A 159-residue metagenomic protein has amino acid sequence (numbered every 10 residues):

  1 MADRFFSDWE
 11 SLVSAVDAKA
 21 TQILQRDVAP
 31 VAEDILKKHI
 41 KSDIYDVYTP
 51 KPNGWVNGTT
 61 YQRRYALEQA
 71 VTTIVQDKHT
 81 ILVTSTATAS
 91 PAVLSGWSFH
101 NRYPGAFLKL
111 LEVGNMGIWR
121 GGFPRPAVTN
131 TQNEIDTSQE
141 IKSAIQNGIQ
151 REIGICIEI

Functional and structural regions predicted by a protein language model:
M1-T84, T88-S90, P104-I159: Short, Lys/Arg-rich flexible segments
H100: Membrane-interface aromatic/basic loop that binds lipid-linked glycans or pyrophosphate carriers, typified by
